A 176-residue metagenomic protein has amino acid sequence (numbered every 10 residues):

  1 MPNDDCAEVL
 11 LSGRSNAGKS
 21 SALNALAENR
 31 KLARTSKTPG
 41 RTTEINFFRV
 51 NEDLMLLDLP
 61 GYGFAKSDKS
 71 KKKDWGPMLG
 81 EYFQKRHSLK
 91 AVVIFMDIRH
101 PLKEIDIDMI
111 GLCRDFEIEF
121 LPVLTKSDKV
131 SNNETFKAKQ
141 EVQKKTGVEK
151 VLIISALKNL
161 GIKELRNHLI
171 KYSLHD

Functional and structural regions predicted by a protein language model:
M1-K66, L174-H175: Conserved G1/Walker A P-loop phosphate-binding module
D58, T125, S155: Active-site glycine-centered loops adjacent to acidic/histidine catalytic or metal-binding residues that shape
G61, H100, D128, K158: Catalytic acidic motif of RecA-like/P-loop NTPases
Y62-K72, D128-K129: Flexible beta-alpha connector loops of hexameric P-loop NTPases
K71-R99, G111-L121: Inter-motif core of Ras-like GTPase G domains
P101, I105-F116, N132-K144: Conserved catalytic-core segment of NTP-binding enzymes
K129-D176: Canonical P-loop GTPase G-domain recognition
